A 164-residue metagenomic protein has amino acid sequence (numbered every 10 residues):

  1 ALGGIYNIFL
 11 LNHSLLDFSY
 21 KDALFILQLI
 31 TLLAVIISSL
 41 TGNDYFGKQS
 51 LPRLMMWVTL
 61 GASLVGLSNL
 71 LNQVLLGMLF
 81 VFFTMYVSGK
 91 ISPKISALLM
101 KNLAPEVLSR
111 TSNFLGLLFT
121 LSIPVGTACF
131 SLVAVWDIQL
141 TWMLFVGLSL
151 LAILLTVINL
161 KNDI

Functional and structural regions predicted by a protein language model:
A1-S39: A single, central transmembrane helix in multi-pass transporters
L2-G4, S39, V81-S131: Substrate-agnostic recognition of the 12-TM MFS/MFS-like secondary transporter fold
N12, L16, V125-W142: Transmembrane alpha-helix termini and helix-breaking/packing motifs in multi-pass membrane transporters
I26, R53-M56, R110-F114, L140-L144: Signature of the 12-TM Major Facilitator Superfamily
I37-S50, A134-V135: Helix-to-loop junctions at the C-terminal end of transmembrane segments in multipass secondary transporters
P52-L67, V146-G147: Structural signature of the two symmetry-related core transmembrane helices
S68-V81: Helix-loop junctions at membrane interfaces in 12-TM secondary transporters
V146-I164: Multi-pass alpha-helical transporter architecture, strongest for 12-TM Major Facilitator/SLC carriers used
